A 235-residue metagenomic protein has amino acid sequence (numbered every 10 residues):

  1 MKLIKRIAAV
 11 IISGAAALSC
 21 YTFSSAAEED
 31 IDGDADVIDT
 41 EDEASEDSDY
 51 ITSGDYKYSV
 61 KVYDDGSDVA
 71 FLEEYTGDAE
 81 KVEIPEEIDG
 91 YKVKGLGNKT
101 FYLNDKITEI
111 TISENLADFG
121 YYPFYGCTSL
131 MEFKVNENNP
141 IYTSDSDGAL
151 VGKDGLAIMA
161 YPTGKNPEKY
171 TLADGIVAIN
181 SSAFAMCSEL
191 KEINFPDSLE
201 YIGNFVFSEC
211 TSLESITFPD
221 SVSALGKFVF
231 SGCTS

Functional and structural regions predicted by a protein language model:
M1-I11: Bacterial N-terminal signal peptides that target proteins for export
I11-S19: Bacterial N-terminal signal peptides
L18-D36: Sec-dependent signal peptide cleavage junction
G33-K61: N-terminal low-complexity, Pro/Thr/Ser-rich intrinsically disordered segments that act as propeptides or flexible
D55, S67, G77-K94, N104-D118 (+6 more regions): Structural signature of tandem-repeat unit edges
L72, V93-L96: Hydrophobic residues on conserved beta-strands that form the core of alpha/beta folds
E74-Y75, T100: Acidic, Ser/Thr
N98-T100, Y121-P123, M159-A160, S181-A183 (+2 more regions): Consensus positions within tandem repeat domains that build extended binding/scaffold surfaces
